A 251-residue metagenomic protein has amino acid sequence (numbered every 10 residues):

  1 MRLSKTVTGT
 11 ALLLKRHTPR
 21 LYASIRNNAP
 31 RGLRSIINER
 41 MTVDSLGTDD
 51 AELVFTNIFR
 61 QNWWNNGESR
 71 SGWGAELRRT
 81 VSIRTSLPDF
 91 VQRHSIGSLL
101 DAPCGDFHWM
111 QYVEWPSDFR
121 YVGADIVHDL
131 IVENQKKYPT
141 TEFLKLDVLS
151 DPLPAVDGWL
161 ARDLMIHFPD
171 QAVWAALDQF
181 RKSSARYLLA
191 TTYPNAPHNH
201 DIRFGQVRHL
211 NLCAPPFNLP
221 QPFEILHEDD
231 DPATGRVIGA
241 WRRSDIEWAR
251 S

Functional and structural regions predicted by a protein language model:
R2-V156, Q171-S251: Class I (Rossmann-like) S-adenosyl-L-methionine-dependent methyltransferase catalytic domain, capturing the SAM-binding
G158-Q171: A short SAM/SAH-binding and catalytic strip from SAM-dependent methyltransferases
